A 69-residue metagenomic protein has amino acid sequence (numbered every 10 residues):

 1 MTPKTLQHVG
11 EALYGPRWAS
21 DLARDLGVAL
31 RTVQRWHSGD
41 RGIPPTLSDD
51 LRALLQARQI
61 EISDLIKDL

Functional and structural regions predicted by a protein language model:
M1-G15, E61: A short, Lys/Arg-rich alpha-helix, primarily the initiator
L6-Q7, A19, S48: Generic structural marker for isolated residues within well-ordered, non-membrane alpha-helices of soluble domains
G15-P16, R41: Alpha-helix boundary/capping and short turn/kink residues
P16-Q34: Short alpha-helical DNA-recognition segment
D25-L26, R52-Q56: Secretory-pathway ectodomains
D40-A53: Short, basic-rich loop-to-helix N-cap that marks the start of a DNA-contacting helix
R58-L69: Short, charged recognition helix plus adjacent turn of helix-turn-helix-like nucleic-acid-binding domains
